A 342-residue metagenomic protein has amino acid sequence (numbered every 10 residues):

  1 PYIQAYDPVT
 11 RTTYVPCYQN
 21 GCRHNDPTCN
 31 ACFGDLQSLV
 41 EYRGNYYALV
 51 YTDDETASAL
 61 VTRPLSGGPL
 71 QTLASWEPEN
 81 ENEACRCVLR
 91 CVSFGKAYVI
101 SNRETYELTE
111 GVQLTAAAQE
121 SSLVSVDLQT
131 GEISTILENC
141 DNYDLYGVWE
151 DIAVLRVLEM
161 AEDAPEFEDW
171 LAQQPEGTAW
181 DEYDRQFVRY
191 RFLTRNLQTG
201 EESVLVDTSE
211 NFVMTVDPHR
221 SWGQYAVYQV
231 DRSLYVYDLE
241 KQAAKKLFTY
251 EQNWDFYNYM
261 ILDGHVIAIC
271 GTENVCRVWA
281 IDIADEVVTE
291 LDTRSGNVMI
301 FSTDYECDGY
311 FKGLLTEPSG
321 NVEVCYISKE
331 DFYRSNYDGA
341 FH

Functional and structural regions predicted by a protein language model:
P1, Y47-V50, Y98-S101, V154-V157 (+3 more regions): Residue position within the beta-strands of beta-propeller blades
P1-Y2, H219: N-terminal export/targeting and maturation segments
Y2-D26, E55-E79, E107-E138, P165-S209 (+3 more regions): Surface-exposed loop/turn elements that mediate protein-protein interactions on large endomembrane-trafficking
D26-Y42, E79-F94, N139-I152, D207-G223 (+3 more regions): Repeated scaffold domains used in trafficking and secretory/extracellular systems, primarily beta-propellers
G34, S38, N45, S101-L108 (+3 more regions): Intrinsically disordered, low-complexity prosegments and terminal tails associated with secretory/extracytoplasmic
S38-G68, T72-S75, N82-V99, R103-Y106 (+1 more regions): A generic tandem-repeat structural signature
G44-N45, T56, G95, G131 (+8 more regions): Beta-strand-connecting loop/turn residues
F94, Y98-R103, A116-M160, W180: N-terminal hydrophobic targeting segments
